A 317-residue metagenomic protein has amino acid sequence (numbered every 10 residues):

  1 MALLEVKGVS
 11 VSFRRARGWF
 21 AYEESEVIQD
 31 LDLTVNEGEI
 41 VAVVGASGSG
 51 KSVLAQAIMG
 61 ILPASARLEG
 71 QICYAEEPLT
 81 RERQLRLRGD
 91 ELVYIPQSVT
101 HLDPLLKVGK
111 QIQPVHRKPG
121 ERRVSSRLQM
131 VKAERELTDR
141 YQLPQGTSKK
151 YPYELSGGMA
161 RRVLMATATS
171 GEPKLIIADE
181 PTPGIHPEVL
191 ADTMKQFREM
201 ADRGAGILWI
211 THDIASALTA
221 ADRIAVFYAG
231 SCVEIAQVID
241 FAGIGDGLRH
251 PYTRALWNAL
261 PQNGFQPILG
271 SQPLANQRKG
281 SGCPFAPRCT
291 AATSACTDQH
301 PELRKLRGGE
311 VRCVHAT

Functional and structural regions predicted by a protein language model:
M1-I244: ABC transporter nucleotide-binding domains
Q237-T317: Short catalytic/signature loops enriched in Gly
